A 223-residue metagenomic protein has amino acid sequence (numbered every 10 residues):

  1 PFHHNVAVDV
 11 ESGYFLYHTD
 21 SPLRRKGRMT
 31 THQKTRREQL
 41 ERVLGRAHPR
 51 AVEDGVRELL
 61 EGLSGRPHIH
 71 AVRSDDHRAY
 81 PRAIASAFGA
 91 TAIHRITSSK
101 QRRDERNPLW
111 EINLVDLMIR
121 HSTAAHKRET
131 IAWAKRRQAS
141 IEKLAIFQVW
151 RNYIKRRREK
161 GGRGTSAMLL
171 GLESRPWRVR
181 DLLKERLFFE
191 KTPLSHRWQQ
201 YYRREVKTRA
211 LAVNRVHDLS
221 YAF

Functional and structural regions predicted by a protein language model:
P1-F223: Residue-level recognition of single "structural anchor" positions that define or cap local secondary structure
